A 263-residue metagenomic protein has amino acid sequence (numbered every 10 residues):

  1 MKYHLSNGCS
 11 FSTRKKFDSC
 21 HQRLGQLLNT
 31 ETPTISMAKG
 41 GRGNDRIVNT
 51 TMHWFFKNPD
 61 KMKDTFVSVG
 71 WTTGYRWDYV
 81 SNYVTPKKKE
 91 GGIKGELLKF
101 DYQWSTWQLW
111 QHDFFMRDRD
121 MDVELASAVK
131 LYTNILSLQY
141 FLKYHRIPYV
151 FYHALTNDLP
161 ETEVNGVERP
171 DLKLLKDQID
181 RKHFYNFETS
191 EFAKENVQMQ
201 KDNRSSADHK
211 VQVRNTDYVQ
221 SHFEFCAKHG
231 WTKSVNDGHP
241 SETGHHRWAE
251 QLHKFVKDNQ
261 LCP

Functional and structural regions predicted by a protein language model:
M1-H53, D60, R247: Serine-esterase "nucleophile elbow" of acetyl-processing enzymes
M52-P263: Alpha-helical cap/lid subdomain in secreted, periplasmic, or secretory-pathway luminal O-acyl-processing enzymes
